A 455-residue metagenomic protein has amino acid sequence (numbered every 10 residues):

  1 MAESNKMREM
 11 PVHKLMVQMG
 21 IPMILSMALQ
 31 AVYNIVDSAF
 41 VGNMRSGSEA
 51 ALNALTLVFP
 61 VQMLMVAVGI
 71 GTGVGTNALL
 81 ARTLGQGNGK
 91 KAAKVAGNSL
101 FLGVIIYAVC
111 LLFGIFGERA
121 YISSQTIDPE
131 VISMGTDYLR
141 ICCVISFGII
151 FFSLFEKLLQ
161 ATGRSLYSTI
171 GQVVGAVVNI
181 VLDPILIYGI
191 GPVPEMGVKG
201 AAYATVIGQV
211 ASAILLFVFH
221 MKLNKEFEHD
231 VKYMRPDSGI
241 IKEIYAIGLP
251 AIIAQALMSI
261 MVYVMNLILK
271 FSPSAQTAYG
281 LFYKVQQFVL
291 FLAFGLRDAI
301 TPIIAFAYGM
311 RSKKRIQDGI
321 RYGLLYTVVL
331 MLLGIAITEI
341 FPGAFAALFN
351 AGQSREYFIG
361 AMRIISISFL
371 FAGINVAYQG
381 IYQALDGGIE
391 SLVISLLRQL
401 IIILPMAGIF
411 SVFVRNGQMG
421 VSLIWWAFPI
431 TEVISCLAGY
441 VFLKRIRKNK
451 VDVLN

Functional and structural regions predicted by a protein language model:
M1-G20, L80-F147, V193-L249, I304-S368 (+1 more regions): Short alpha-helical transmembrane segments in multi-pass integral membrane proteins
M7-A39, N43-G47, P60-G75, L79 (+6 more regions): N-terminal transmembrane alpha-helices
Q18-D37, I141, G175, G208-S212 (+4 more regions): Transmembrane helical elements of multi-pass membrane transporters/channels
M23, M27, A39, A78 (+16 more regions): Transmembrane alpha-helix boundary and packing residues in multipass membrane permease domains and related
A28, V32-N53, I122-P129, I185-M196 (+5 more regions): Helix-terminus/linker motif at the lipid-water interface of multi-pass membrane proteins
E49-P60, G135, L139, P273-F288 (+2 more regions): Small-residue hotspots at the loop-to-helix junctions and early N-terminal turns of transmembrane alpha-helices
L52-L112, I149-S168, A278-P342, A372-D386 (+1 more regions): Small-residue-rich hydrophobic transmembrane alpha-helices
G73, C142-Q160, S168-A176, A201-L216 (+4 more regions): Short runs within selected transmembrane alpha-helices of multi-pass transporters and secretion channels
